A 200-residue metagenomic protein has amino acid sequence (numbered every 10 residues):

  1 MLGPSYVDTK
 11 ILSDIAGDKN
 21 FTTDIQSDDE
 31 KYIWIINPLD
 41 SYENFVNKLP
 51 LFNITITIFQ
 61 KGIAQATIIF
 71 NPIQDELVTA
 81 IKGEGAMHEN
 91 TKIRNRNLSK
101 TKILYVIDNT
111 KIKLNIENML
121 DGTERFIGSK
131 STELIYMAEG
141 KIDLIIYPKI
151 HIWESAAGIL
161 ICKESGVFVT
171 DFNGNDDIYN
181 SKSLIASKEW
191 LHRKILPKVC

Functional and structural regions predicted by a protein language model:
M1-L39, F168, W190: N-terminal subdomain of lithium-sensitive/metallo-dependent phosphomonoesterases centered on the IMPase/IPPase/PAP
G3, T23-S27, I69, N95-L98 (+2 more regions): Short secondary-structure boundary/capping segments
S13-I15, N90, G128: Short loop/edge segments at beta-strand edges and connector loops that shape dinucleotide/nucleotide cofactor-binding
D24-M87: DPxDG-like acidic metal-binding loop motif
H88-N95: A structural micro-motif at secondary-structure boundaries
R96-C200: An extended, acidic
